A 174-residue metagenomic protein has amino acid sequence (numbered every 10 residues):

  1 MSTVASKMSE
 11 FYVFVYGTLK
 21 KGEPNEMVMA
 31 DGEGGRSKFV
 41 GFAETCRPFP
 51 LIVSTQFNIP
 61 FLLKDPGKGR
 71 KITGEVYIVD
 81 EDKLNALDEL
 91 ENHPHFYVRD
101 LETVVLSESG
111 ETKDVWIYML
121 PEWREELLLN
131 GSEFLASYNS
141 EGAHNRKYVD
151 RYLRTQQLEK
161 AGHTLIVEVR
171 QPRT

Functional and structural regions predicted by a protein language model:
S2-T174: Glycine-aromatic micro-motifs
